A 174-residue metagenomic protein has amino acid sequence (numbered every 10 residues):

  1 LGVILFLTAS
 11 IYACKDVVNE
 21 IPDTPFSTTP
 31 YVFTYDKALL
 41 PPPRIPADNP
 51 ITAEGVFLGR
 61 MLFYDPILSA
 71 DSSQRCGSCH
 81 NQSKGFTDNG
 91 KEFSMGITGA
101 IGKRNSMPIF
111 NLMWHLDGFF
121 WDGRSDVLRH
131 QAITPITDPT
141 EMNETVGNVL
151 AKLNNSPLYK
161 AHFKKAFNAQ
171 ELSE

Functional and structural regions predicted by a protein language model:
C14-E174: Periplasmic c-type cytochrome electron-transfer domains
